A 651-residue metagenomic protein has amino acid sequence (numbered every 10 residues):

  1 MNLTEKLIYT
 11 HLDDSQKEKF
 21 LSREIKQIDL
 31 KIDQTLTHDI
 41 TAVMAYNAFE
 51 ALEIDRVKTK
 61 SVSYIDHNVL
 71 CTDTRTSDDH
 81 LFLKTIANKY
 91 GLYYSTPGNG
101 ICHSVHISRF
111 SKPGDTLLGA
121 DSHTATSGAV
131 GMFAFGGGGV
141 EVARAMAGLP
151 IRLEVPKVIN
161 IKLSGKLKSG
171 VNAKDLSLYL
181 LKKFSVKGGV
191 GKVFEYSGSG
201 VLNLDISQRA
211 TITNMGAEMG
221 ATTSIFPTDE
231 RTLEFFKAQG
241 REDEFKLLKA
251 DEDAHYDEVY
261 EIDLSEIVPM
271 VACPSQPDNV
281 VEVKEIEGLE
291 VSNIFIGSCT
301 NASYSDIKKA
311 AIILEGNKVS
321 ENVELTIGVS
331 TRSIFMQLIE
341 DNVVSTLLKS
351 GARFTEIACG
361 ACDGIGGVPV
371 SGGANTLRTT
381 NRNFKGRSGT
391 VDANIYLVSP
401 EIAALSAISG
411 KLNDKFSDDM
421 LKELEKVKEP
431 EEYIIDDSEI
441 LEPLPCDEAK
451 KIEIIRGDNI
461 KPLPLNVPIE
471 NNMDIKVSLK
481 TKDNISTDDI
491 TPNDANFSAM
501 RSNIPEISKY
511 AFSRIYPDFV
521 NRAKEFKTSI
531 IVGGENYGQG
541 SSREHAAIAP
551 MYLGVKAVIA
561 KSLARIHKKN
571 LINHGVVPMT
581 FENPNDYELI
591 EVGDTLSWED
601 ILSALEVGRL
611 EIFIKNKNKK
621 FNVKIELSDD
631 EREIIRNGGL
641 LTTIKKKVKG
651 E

Functional and structural regions predicted by a protein language model:
M1-E651: Fe-S-dependent hydro-lyases/dehydratases of central metabolism
